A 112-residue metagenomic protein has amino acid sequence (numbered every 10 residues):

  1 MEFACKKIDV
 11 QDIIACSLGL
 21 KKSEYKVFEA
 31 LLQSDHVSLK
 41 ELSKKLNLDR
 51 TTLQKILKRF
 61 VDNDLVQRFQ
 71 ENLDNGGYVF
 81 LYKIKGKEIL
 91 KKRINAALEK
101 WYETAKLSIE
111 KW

Functional and structural regions predicted by a protein language model:
E2-L18: Short, Lys/Arg-enriched N-terminal segment that forms or immediately precedes the first helix of a structured domain
I13-S23, S38, F69-R93: Short, cationic-aromatic polyanion-contact patches
Y25-E29: Pre-recognition alpha-helix immediately N-terminal to the DNA-recognition helix within helix-turn-helix or winged-helix
L31, L42, L53, L57-N63: Basic amphipathic alpha-helical segments that dock to polyanions
H36-K44: Short acidic, hydrophobic short linear motifs in intrinsically disordered regions
V61-E71: A short, conserved structural fragment
K87-W112: Amphipathic alpha-helical dimerization/coiled-coil segments that flank or bridge DNA-binding/regulatory modules
